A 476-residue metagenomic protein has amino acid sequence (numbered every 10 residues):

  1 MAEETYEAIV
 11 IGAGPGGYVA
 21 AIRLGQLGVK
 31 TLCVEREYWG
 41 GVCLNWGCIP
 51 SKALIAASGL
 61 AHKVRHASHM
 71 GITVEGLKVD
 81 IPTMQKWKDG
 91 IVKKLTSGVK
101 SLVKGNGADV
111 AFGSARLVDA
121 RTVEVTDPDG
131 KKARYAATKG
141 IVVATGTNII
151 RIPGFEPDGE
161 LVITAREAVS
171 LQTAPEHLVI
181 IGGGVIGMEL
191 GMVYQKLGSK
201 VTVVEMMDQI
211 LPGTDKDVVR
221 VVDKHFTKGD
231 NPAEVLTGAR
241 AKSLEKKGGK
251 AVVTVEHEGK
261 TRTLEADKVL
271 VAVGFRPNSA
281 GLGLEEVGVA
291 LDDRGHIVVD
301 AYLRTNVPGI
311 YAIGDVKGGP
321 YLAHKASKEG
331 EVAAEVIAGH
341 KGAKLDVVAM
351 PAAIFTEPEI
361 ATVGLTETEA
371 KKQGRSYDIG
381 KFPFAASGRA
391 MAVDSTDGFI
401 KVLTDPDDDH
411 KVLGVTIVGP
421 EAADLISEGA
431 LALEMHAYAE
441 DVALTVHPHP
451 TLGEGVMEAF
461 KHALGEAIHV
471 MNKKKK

Functional and structural regions predicted by a protein language model:
A2-G14, A174-G184: Beta1/beta-strand and adjacent pyrophosphate-binding region of the FAD-binding site in flavoprotein oxidoreductases
A2-Y6, I22-V29, V34-A174, T202 (+5 more regions): Glycine-rich flavin
I9-E37, V42, I49, A53-L60 (+3 more regions): Flexible, glycine-rich terminal cap/loop adjacent to redox cofactors in electron-transfer oxidoreductases
I9-I11, A115, Y135-G146, I180-I181 (+2 more regions): Short hydrophobic core segments
G25, G191, Q195-K196: Gly/Ala-rich phosphate-binding loop of Rossmann-like dinucleotide-binding domains, activating on the conserved
I49, R116, K131, K260 (+6 more regions): Residue-level signal for well-ordered, solvent-exposed loop/turn and beta-edge residues enriched in charged/polar side
D158-A174, T263-G339, A430: FAD-site-proximal beta/loop scaffold in flavoenzymes
S243, I313, G419-A422: A short acidic/small-residue loop/turn micro-motif
